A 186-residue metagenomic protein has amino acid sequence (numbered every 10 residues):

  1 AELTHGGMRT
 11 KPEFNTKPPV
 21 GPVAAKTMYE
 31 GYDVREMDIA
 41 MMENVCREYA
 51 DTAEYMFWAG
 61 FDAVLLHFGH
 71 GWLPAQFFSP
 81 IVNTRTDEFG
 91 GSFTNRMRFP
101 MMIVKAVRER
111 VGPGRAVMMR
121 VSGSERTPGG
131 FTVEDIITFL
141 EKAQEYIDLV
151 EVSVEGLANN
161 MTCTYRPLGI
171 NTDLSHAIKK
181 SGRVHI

Functional and structural regions predicted by a protein language model:
E2-I186: Flavin-dependent oxidoreductase catalytic cores
